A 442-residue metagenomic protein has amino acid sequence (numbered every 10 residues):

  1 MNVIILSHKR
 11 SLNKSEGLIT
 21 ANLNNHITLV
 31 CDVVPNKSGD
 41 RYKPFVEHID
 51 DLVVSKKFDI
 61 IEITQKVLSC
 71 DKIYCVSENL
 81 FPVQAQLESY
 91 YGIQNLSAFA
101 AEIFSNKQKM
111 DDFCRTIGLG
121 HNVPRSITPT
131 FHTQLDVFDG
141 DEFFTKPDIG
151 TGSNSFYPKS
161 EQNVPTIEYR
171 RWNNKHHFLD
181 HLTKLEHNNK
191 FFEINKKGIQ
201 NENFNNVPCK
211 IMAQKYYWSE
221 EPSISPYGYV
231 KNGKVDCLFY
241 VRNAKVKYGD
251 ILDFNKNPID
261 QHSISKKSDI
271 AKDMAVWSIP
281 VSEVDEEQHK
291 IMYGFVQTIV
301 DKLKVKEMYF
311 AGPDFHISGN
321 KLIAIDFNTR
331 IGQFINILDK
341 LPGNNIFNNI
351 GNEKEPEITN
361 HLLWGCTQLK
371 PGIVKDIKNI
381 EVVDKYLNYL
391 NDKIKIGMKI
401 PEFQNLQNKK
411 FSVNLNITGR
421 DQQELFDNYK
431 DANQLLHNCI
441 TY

Functional and structural regions predicted by a protein language model:
M1-A100, R420-D421, N428-D431, L435: ATP-binding N-terminal substructure of ATP-dependent carboxylate-amine bond-forming enzymes
N106-I211, N232-K234, D285-G294, T298 (+1 more regions): Active-site nucleotide/adenylate-binding loops and adjacent lid/helix of ATP-dependent enzymes
T116, I350-Y442: Peripheral (often C-terminal) accessory segments that flank ATP-dependent C-N-forming ligase machineries
I149-G150, N205-V207, Y217-P222, K304-Y309 (+1 more regions): A short catalytic or substrate-binding loop motif that flags glycine-/basic-rich loops and adjacent residues that bind
S155, T166-E168, W277, L363 (+1 more regions): Short amphipathic alpha-helical segments
W172-K256, G312-I323: Phosphate-binding site of ATP-dependent enzymes
H176, S219-I299, N328-E357: ATP-dependent carboxylate/phosphate-activation module, predominantly the ATP-grasp catalytic core and closely related
G228, Q297-N336, C366-K370: Conserved metal-phosphate-binding beta-hairpin within the catalytic cores of diverse ATP-dependent phosphoryl-transfer
